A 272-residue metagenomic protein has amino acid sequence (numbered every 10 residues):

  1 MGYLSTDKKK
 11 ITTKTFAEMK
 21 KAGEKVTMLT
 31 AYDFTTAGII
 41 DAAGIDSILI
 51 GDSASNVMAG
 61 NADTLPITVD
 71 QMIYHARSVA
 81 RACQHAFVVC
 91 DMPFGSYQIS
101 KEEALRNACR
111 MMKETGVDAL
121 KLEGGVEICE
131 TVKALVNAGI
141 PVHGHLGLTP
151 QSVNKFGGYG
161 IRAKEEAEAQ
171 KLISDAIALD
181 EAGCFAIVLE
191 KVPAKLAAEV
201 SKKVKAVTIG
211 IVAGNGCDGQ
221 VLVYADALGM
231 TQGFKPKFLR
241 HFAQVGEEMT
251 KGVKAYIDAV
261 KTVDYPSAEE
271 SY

Functional and structural regions predicted by a protein language model:
G2-Y272: Alpha/beta enzyme core
